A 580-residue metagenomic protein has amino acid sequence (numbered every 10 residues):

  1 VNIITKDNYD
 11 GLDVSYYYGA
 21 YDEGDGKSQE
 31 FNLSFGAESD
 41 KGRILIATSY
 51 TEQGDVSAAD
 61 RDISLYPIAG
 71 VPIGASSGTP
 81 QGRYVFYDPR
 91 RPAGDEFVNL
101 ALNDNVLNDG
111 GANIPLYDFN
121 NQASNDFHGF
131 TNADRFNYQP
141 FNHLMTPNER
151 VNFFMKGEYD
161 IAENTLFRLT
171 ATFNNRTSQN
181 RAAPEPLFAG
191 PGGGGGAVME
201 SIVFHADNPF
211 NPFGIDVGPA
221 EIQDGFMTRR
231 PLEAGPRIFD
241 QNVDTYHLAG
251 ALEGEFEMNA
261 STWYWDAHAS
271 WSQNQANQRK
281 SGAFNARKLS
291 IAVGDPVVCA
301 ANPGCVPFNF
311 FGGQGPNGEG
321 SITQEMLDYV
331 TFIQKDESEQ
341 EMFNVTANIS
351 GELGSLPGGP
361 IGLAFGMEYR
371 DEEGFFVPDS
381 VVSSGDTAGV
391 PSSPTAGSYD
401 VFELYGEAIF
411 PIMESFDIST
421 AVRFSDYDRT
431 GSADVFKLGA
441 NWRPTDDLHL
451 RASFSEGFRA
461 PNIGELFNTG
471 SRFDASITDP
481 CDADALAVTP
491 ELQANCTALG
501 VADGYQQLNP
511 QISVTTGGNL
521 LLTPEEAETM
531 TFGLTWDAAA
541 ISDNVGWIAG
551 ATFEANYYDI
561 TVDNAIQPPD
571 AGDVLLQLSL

Functional and structural regions predicted by a protein language model:
N2-D244, L248, F256, Y264-W265 (+4 more regions): Surface-exposed beta-strand-turn/loop segments characteristic of Gram-negative outer-membrane beta-barrels
D7, Y18-D22, S39-K41, Y50-G54 (+10 more regions): Transmembrane beta-strands of outer-membrane beta-barrel pores
N8-G11, D40-K41, I161-T165, E255-W265 (+6 more regions): Short loop/turn motifs that connect adjacent beta-strands in outer-membrane beta-barrel proteins
D10, Q29-L33, G42, V151-M155 (+6 more regions): Hydrophobic, lipid-facing positions within transmembrane beta-strands of outer-membrane proteins
L12-V14, I44-T48, F167-L169, W263-A267 (+6 more regions): Transmembrane beta-strands of outer-membrane beta-barrel proteins
F35-A37, G157-Y159, G250, G254-F256 (+6 more regions): Residue-level signature of outer-membrane beta-barrel architecture
T146, G397, Q511-I512, G517-N519 (+2 more regions): Outer membrane beta-barrel strand-and-loop segments of large Gram-negative receptors, especially TonB-dependent
P461-A551: Outer-membrane beta-barrel signature, preferentially recognizing the C-terminal barrel domain of Gram-negative
